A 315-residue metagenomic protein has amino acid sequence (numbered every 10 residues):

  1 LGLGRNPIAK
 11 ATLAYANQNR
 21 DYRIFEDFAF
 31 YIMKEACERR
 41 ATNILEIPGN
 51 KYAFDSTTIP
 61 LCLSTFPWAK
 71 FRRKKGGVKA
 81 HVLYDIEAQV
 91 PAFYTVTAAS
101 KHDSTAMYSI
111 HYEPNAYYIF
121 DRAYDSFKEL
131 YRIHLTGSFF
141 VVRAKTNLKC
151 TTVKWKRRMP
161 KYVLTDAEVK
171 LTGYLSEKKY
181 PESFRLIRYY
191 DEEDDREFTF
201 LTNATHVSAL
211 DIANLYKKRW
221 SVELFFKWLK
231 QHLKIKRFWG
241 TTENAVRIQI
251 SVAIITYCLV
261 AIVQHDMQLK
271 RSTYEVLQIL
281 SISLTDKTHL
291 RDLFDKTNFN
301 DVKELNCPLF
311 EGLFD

Functional and structural regions predicted by a protein language model:
L1-G4: DNA-recognition alpha helix
N6, A16-R20, I24-Y31, E46-N50 (+2 more regions): Single, function-defining residue in the core of a domain
A69: A glycine- and small-aliphatic-rich helix-loop capping segment at beta-alpha/alpha-beta transitions that lines
